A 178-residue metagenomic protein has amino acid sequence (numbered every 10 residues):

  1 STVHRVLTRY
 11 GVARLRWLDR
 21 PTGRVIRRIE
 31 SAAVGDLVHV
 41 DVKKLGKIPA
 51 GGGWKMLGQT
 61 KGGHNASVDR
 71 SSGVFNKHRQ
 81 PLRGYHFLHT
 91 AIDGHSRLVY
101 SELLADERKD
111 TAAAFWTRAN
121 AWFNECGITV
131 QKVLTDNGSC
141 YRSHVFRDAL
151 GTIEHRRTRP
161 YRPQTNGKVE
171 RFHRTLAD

Functional and structural regions predicted by a protein language model:
S1-K61, S139, D148, R159-T165: Basic, flexible linker segments flanking DNA-binding modules in nucleic acid-interacting mobile-element proteins
K47-G51, L57-D178: RNase H-like DDE/DDD metal-dependent nuclease/strand-transfer catalytic core used by mobile genetic elements
